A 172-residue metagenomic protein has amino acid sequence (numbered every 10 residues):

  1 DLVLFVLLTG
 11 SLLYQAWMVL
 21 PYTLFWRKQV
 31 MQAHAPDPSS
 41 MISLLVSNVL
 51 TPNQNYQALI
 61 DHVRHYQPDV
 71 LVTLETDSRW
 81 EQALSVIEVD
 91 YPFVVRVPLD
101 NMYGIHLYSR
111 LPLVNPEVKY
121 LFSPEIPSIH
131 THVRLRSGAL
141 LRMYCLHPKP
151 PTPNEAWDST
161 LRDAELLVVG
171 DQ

Functional and structural regions predicted by a protein language model:
V3-H65: N-terminal signal-anchor transmembrane helix
S40, L44, L50-Q172: Soluble catalytic domains of enzymes that build or remodel membrane lipids, polysaccharides, and related
